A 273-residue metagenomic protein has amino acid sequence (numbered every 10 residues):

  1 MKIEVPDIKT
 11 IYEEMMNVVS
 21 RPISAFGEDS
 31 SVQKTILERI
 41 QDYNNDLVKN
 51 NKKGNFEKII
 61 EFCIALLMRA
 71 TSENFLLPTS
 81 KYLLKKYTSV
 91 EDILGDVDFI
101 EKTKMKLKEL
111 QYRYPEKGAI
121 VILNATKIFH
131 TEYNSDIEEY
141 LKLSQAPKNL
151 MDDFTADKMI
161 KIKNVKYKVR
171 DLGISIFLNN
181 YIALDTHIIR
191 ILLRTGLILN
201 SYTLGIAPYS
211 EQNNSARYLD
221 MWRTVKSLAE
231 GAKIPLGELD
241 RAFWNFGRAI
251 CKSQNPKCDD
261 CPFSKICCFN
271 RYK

Functional and structural regions predicted by a protein language model:
M1-D92, D98: Structure-specific DNA junction-binding interface
M1-K9, E13-M16, S135-E138, Q145 (+8 more regions): Charged interaction scaffolds used for protein-protein
K58-N74, L123-K127, S175-I176, E238-R248: Short, hydrophobic/amphipathic alpha-helical patches that form generic packing surfaces within helical domains
C63-R69, N124, K142-S210: Catalytic DNA-binding helix-loop module of base-excision-repair DNA glycosylases/AP lyases
R69-T79, F129-D136, N179-I182, L197-L199 (+1 more regions): Short helix-capping/linker segments at secondary-structure and domain boundaries
F75-P78, K117, A183, H187 (+1 more regions): Alpha-helix N-cap and coil->helix boundary residues
P78-Y167: Alpha-helical ds-nucleic-acid-binding substructure associated with the helix-hairpin-helix region of base-excision DNA
K233-K273: Cysteine-cluster motifs in flexible loop/terminal segments that predominantly coordinate metals
